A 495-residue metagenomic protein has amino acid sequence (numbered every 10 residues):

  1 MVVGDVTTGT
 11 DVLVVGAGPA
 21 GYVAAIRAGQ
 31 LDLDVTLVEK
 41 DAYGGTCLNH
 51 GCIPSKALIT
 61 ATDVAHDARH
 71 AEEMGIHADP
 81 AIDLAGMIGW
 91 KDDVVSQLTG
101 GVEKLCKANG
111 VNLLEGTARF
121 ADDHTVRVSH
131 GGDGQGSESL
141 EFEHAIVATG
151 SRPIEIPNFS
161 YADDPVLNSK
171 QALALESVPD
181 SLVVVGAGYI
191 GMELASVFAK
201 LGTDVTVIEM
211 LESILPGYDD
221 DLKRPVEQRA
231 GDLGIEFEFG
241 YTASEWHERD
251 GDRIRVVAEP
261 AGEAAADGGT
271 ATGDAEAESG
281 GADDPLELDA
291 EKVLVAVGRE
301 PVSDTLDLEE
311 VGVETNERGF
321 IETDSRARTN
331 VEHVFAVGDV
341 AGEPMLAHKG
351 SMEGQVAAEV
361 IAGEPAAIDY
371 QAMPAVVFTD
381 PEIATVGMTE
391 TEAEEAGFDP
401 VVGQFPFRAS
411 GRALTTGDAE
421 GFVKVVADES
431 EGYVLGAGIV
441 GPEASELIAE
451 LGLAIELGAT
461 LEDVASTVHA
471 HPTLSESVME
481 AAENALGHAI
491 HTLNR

Functional and structural regions predicted by a protein language model:
V2-T10, I26-L33, V38-P157, Y161-V178 (+8 more regions): Glycine-rich flavin
G9-L37, V183-V184, I190-K200: N-terminal Rossmann-like FAD-binding beta1-loop-alpha1 element of flavoenzymes
L13-V15, A118, S139-G150, V184-V185 (+5 more regions): Short hydrophobic core segments
V15-A17, V23, G29-D41, T46 (+5 more regions): Flexible, glycine-rich terminal cap/loop adjacent to redox cofactors in electron-transfer oxidoreductases
C52, T149-D204, E236, E309-V311 (+1 more regions): Glycine-rich dinucleotide-binding loop and its adjacent helix/turn
V94, A174, P179-V183, Y189-I190 (+5 more regions): Rossmann-like dinucleotide-binding cores of NAD(P)H-dependent redox enzymes
N112, R119-V126, G132-D133, D204-S325: A Rossmann-like FAD-binding core segment of flavoenzymes
A162-P179, A275, L286-V360, A454: FAD-site-proximal beta/loop scaffold in flavoenzymes
